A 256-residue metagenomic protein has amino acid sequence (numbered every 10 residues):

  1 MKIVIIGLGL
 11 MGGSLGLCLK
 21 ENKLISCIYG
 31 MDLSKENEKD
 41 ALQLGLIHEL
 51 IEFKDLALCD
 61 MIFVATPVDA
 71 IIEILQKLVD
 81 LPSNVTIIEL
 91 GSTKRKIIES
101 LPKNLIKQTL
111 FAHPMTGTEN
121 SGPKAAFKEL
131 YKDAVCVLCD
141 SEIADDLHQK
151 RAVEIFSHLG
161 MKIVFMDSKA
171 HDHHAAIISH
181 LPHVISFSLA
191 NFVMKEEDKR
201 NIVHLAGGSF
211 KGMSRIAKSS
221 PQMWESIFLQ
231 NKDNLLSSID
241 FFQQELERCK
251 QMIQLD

Functional and structural regions predicted by a protein language model:
M1-F53, M61: NAD(P)+-binding Rossmann beta1-loop-alpha1 motif at the extreme N-terminus of oxidoreductases
K2, C27, Q108, V135 (+1 more regions): Residues at the starts of beta-strands that form the adenosine-phosphate
L33, T66, L90-S92: Short beta->alpha hinge that forms the Motif I/post-I loop of the SAM-binding pocket
F53-I88: Rossmann-like NAD(P)-binding element
K54, L101, F127-E129: Short secondary-structure boundary/capping segments
I74-K124: Rossmann-like NAD(P)(H) cofactor-binding subdomain of soluble oxidoreductases
K128-I216: Internal alpha-helical scaffold of NAD(P)-dependent oxidoreductase catalytic cores
K199-D256: Interdomain hinge/lid region at the active-site interface of Rossmann-like NAD(P)-dependent oxidoreductases
